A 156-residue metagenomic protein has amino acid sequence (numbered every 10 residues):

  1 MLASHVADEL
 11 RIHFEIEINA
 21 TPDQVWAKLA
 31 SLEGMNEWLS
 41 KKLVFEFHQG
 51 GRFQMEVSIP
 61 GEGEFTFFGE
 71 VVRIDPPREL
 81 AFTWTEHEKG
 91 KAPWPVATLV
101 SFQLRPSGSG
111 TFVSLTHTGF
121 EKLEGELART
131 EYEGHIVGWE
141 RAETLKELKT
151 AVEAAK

Functional and structural regions predicted by a protein language model:
M1-S4, V57-S58, E88-K91: Short, P/G- and charge-enriched loop/turn segments at secondary-structure junctions
M1-V44, H48: Hydrophobic ligand-binding cavity/cleft-lining segments
L2-P22, V72, W94, R105-S114 (+2 more regions): Aromatic-glycine hotspot motif
V25, M35, F53-M55, V71 (+4 more regions): Hydrophobic pocket/interface hotspot
K41-E56, P60-E62: A solvent-exposed, acidic/Ser-Thr-rich amphipathic alpha-helical stretch
L43-E46, E64-F112: Hydrophobic-ligand binding "helix-grip"
T85-K89, T116-L123: Short, solvent-exposed aromatic-acidic interface loops
G119-K156: A conserved amphipathic terminal alpha-helix motif
